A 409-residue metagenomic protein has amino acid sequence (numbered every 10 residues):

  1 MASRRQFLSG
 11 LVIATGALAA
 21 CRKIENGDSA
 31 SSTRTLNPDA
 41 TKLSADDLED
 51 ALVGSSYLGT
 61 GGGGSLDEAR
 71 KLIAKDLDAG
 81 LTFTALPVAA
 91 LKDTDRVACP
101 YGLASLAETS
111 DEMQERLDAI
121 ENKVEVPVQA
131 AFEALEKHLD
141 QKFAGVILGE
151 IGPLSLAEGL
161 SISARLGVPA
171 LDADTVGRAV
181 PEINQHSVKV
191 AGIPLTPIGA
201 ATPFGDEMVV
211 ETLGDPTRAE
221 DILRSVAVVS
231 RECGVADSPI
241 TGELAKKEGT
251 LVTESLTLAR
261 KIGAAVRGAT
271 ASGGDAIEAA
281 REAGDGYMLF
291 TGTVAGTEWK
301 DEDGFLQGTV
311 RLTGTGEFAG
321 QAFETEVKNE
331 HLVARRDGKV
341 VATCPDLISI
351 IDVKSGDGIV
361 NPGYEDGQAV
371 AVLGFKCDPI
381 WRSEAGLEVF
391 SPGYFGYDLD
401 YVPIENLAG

Functional and structural regions predicted by a protein language model:
M1, C21-K42, D50: C-terminal segment of N-terminal export signals and the immediately downstream linker at the start of the mature
M1-T15: N-terminal secretory signal peptides and thylakoid transit peptides that target proteins across membranes
E49-A104, G363-D378: N-terminal low-complexity or amphipathic/hydrophobic leaders
L91-K142: Glycine-rich oxoanion-binding loops at beta->alpha junctions
T94-L106, S187-L223: A structural-propensity feature for long, helix-poor, extended segments
E207-E248: Conserved anion/nucleotide-ligand pocket segment
A264-T309: Oxyanion-binding "anion nests"
E298-G409: C-terminal non-catalytic interaction/assembly regions of soluble proteins
